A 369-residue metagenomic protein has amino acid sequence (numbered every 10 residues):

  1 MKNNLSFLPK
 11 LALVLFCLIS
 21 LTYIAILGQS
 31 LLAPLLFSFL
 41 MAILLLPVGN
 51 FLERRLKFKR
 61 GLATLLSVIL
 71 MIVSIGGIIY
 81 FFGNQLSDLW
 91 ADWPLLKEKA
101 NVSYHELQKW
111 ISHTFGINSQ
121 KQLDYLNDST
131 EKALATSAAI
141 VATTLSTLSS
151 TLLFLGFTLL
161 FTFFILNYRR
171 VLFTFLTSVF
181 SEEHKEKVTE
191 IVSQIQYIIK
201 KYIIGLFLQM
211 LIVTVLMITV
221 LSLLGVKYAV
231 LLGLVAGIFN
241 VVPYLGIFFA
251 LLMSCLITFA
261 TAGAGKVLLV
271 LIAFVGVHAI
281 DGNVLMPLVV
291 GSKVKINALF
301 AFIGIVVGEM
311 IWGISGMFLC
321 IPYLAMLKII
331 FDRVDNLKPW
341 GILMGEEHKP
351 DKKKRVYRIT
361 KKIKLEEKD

Functional and structural regions predicted by a protein language model:
M1-N84, T162, L324-A325, F331-D369: Anchoring transmembrane alpha helix of integral membrane proteins
N3-Y23, S87-I111, T143-L160, L211-L221 (+2 more regions): Hydrophobic alpha-helical transmembrane segments
P9, T147-F259, A264-V270: Alpha-helical transmembrane segments and their immediate interhelical loop/hinge regions in multi-pass membrane
L11, L268-D369: Hydrophobic alpha-helical transmembrane segments of membrane transport and translocation systems, primarily multi-pass
A12-S20, I24, L65-I78, L152-L159 (+11 more regions): Generic alpha-helical transmembrane segments of integral inner-membrane proteins, especially permease/transport modules
Q29-P34, G61, L223-V235, T261-V270 (+3 more regions): Membrane-water interface of transmembrane alpha-helices in multipass transporters/channels
V48-F51, R55-L56, G77-G156, R169-R170 (+2 more regions): Juxtamembrane membrane-interface segments in integral membrane proteins
R55-S67, S119-L126, K185-V188, Y228 (+3 more regions): Membrane-interface starts of transmembrane alpha-helices
